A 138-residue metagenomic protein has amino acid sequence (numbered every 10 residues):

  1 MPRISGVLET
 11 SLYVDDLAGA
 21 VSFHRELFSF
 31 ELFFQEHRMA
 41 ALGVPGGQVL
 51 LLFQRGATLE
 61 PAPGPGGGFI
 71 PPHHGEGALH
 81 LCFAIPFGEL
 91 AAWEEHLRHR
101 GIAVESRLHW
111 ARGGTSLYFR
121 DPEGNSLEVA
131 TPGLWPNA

Functional and structural regions predicted by a protein language model:
M1-L8, V14-F33, V44-V104, R120-A138: Glyoxalase I/VOC metalloenzyme domain signal
E36-R38, A111-T115: Short acidic/glycine-enriched loop/turn segments that link adjacent beta-strands
